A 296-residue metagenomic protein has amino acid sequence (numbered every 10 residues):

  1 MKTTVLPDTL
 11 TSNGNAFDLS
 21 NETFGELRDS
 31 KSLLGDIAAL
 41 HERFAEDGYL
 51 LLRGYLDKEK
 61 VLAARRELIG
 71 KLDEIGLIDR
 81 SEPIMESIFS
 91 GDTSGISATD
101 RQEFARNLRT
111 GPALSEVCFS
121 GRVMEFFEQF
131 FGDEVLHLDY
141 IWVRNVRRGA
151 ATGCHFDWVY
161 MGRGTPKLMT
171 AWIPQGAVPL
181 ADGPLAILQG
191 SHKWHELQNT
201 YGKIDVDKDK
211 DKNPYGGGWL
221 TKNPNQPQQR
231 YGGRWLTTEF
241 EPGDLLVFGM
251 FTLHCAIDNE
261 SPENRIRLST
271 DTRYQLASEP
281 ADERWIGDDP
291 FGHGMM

Functional and structural regions predicted by a protein language model:
K2-E46, R53-C154, Y160, G292-M295: Non-heme Fe(II)-dependent double-stranded beta-helix
K2-S30, E74, I78-S81, L197-V206 (+2 more regions): Non-heme Fe(II)/2-oxoglutarate
L56-K58, V143-N145, V159, V178 (+3 more regions): Short, solvent-exposed loop/turn segments at secondary-structure junctions
K71-I75, D133, V178-A181, W194 (+1 more regions): Phosphate/oxyanion-binding loops and surfaces in catalytic or ligand/nucleic-acid-binding neighborhoods
D139, A150-D157, A181-I187, E196-T200 (+1 more regions): A short secondary-structure junction signal
H155, M161-L180, E239-P242, V247 (+1 more regions): Short, conserved beta-strand element in jelly-roll/cupin
M169, G183, L268: Change "...and in nucleic-acid phosphodiester-cleaving endonucleases..." to "...and in nucleic-acid processing enzymes
L180-L253: Double-stranded beta-helix
